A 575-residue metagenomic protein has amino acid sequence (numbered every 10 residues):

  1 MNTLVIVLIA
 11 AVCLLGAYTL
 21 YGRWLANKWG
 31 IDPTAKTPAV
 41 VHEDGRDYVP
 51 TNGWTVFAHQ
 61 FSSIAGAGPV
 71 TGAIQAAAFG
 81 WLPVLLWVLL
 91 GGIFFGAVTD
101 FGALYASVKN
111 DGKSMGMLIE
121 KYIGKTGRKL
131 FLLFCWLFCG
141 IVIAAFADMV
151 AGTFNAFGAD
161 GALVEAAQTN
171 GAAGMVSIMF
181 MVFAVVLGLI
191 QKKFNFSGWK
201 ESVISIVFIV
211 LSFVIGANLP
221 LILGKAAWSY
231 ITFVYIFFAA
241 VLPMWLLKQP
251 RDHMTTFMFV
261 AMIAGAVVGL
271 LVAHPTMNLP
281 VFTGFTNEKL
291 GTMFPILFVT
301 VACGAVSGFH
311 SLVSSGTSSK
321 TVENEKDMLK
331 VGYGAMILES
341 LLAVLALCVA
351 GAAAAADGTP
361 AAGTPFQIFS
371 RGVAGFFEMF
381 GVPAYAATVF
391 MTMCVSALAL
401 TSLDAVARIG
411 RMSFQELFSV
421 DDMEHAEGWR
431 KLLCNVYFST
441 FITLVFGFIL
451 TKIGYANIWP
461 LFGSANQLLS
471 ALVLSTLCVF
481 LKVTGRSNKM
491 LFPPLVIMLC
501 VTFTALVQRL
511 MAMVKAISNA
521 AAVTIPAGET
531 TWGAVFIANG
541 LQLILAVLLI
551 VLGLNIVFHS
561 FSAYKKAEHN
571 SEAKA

Functional and structural regions predicted by a protein language model:
N2, P69-V70, L82, I141-L163 (+12 more regions): Transmembrane helix-loop junctions in multi-pass membrane proteins
N2-T19, A76-S107, G116, G174-A184 (+4 more regions): Extracellular loop-to-transmembrane helix junctions
G16-G30, F134, G171-I215, K225-V272 (+3 more regions): Membrane-interface loop-to-helix entry segments
G16-V70, T256, T292, I296: Membrane-interface "cap" regions at the ends of multi-pass membrane proteins
R23-V49, G72-Q75, L85, L89 (+5 more regions): Flexible loop linkers connecting adjacent transmembrane helices in multi-pass alpha-helical membrane transporters
A67-I74, G91-T99, A103, S107-D111 (+5 more regions): Membrane-helix boundary/coupling elements in multi-pass transport proteins
F101, L270-G284, G334-G372: Extracellular/periplasmic helix-exit of transmembrane alpha-helices
K125-G140, G334-S340, A387, E416-K452: Loop-to-transmembrane helix boundary motifs in multi-pass membrane proteins
